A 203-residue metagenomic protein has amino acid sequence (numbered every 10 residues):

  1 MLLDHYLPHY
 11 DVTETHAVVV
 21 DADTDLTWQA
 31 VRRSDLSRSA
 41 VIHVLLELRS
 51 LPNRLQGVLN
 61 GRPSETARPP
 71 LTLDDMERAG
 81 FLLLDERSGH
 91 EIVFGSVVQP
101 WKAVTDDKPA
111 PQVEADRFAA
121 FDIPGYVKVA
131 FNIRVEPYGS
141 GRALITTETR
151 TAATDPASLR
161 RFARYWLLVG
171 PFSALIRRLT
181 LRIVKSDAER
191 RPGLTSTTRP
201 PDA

Functional and structural regions predicted by a protein language model:
M1-L82: Hydrophobic ligand-binding cavity/cleft-lining segments
D25, L36, Q99-W101, R150-A152: Short, solvent-exposed loop/turn segments at secondary-structure junctions
L26, V93, L144-T146: General beta-strand recognition
R32-L36, A174, S186-R190: Short, intrinsically disordered, mixed-charge
L73-G141: Hydrophobic-ligand binding "helix-grip"
A115-S173, V184: Beta-strand/loop substructures that line and gate deep hydrophobic ligand-binding cavities in soluble
K185-A203: Short, highly charged C-terminal tails/helix-capping segments
